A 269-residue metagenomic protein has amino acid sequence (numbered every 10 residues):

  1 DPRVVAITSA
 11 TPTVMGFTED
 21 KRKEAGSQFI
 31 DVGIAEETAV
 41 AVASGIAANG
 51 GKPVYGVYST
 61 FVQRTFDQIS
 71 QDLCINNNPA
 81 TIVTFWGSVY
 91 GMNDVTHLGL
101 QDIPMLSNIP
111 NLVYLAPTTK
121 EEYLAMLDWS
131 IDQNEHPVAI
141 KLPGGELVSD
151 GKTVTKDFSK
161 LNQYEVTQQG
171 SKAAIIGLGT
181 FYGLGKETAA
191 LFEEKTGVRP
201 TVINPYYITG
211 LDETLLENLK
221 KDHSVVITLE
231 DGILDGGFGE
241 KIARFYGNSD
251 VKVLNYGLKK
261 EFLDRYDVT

Functional and structural regions predicted by a protein language model:
D1-E135, E146-L147: Thiamine diphosphate
R3-E24, E37-A39, N77-P79, V89-L98 (+1 more regions): Thiamine diphosphate
